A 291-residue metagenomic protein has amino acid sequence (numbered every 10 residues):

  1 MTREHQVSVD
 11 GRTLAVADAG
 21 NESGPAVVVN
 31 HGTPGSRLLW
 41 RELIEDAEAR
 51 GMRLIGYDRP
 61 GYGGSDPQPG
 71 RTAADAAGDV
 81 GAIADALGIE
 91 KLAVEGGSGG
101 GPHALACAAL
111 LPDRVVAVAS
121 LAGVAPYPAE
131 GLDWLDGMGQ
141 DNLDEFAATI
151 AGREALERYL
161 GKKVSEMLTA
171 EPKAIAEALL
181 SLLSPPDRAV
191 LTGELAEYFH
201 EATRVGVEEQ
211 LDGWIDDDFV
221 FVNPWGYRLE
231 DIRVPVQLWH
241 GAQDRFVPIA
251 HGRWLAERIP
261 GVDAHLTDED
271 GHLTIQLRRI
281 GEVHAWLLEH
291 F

Functional and structural regions predicted by a protein language model:
M1-A19: N-terminal cap/lid segment of alpha/beta-hydrolase-fold proteins
A15-G64: Conserved HGGG/HGGXW glycine-rich cap/lid loop of the alpha/beta-hydrolase fold
D75-A93: Conserved acidic catalytic loop of the alpha/beta-hydrolase fold
L92-W134: Conserved hydrolase catalytic core segment
M138-Y227: Alpha/beta-hydrolase
I232, L238-H240, D244: Short beta-strand/loop motif that positions the catalytic acidic residue of the alpha/beta-hydrolase fold
R245-H251: Conserved alpha/beta-hydrolase "acid-adjacent" motif
G261-F291: Catalytic active-site module of serine/aspartate enzymes centered on a nucleophile-bearing elbow/loop
